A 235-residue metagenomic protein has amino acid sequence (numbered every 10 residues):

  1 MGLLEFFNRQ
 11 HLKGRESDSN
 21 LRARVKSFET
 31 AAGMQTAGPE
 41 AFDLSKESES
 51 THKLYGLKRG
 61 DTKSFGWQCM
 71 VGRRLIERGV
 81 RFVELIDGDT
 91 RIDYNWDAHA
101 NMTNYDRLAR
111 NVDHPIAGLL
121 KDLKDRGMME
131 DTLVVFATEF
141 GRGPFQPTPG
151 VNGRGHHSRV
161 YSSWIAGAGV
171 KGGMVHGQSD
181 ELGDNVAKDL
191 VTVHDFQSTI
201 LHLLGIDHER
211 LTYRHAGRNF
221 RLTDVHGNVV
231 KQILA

Functional and structural regions predicted by a protein language model:
M1-A235: Ligand-binding pockets and gating/stacking loops
